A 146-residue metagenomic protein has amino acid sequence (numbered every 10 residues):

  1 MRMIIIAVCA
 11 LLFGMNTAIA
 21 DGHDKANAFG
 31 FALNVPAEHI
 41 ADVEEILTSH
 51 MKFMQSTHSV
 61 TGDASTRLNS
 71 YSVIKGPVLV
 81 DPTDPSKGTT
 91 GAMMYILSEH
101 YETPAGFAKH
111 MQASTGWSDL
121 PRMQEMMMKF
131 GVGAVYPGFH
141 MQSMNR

Functional and structural regions predicted by a protein language model:
M1-I4: Positively charged n-region of N-terminal signal peptides that target proteins for export
I6-G14: Bacterial N-terminal signal peptides
M15-A20: Sec/Tat signal peptide C-region and signal peptidase I cleavage site
A26-N34, I96-S98: Active-site-flanking beta-strand signature of metal-NTP-handling nucleotidyl enzymes and homologous cyclase-like
H39-I74, S114-M123: Short amphipathic alpha-helical segments
A41, E102-A113: Short amphipathic alpha-helices within nucleic acid-binding modules
Q55-I96, G131: Short, glycine- and small/hydrophobic-rich beta-strand elements in well-ordered beta-sheets
P121-R146: Charge-dense polyanion-binding interfaces
